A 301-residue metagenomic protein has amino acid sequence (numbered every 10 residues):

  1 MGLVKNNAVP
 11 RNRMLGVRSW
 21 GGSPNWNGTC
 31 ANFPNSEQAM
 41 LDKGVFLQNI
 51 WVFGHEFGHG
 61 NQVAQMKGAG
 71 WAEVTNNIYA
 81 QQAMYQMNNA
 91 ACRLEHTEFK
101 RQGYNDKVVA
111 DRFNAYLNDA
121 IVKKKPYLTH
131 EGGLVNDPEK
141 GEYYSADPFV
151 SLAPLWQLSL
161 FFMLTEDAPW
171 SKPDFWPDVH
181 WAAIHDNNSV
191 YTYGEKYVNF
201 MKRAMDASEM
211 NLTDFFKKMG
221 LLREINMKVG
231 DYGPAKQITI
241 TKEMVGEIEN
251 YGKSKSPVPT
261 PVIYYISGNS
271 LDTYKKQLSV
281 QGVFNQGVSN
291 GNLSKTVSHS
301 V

Functional and structural regions predicted by a protein language model:
M1, M14, M40, M66 (+8 more regions): Detector for methionine-enriched segments
M1-L160: Catalytic cores of extracellular degradative/oxidative enzymes
P10, P34, P148, P169 (+4 more regions): Proline-rich intrinsically disordered, low-complexity coils
L15-R18, A183-H185, K236-V245: Amphipathic alpha-helical surface "interface" segments used for docking/oligomerization or membrane association within
T29, F33-E37, N49-I50, K172 (+3 more regions): Alpha-helix initiation/capping motif
M84-M87, A91-C92, H96, S189 (+2 more regions): Generic detector of ordered, mature protein regions
D106-K228: Active-site-proximal alpha-helical
Y193-S300: Beta/coil-rich, acidic/histidine-enriched accessory regions frequently appended to metallopeptidases
